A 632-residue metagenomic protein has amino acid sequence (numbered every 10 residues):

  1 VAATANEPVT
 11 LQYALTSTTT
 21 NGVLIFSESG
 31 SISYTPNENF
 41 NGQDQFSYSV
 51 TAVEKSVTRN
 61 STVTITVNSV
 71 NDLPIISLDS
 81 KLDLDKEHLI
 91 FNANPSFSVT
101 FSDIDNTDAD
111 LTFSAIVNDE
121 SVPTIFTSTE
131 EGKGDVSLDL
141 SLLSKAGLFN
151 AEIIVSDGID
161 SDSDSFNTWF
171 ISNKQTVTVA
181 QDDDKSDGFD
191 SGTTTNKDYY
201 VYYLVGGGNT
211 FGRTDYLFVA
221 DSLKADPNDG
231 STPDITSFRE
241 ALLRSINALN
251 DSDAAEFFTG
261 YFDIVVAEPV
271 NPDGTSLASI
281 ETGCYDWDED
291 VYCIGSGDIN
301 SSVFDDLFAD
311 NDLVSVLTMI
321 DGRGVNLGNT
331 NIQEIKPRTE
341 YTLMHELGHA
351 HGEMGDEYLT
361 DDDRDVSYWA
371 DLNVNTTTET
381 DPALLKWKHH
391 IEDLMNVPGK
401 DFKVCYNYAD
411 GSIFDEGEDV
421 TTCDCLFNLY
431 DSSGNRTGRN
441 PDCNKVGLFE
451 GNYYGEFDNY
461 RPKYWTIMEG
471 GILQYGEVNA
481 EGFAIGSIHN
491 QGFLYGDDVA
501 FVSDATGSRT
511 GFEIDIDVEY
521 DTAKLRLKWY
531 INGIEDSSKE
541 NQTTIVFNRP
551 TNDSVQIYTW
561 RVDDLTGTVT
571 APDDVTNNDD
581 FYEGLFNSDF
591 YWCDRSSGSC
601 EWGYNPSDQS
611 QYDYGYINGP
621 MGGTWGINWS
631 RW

Functional and structural regions predicted by a protein language model:
V1-E7, A52, V99-N106, V117 (+3 more regions): Extracellular acidic, Ser/Thr/Pro-rich low-complexity tracts
V1-T35, V63-N68, S102-S137, D164-N167: Surface-exposed or secretory-pathway low-complexity segments enriched in glycine-proline and Ser/Thr/acidic residues
G22, N71-I76, F493-L494: Proline-centered linker/hinge motifs at extracellular inter-domain junctions
G42-A52, G147-D157: A short beta-strand micro-motif common to beta-rich folds, especially ectodomain repeats
K55-V70, D162-Q175, D573-F581, F586-Y591 (+2 more regions): C-terminal edge beta-strand
I171-D310, G322, E334, E601: Propeptide-to-catalytic entry region of secreted or membrane-anchored zinc metalloproteases
G324-M344: Short pre-active-site segment immediately N-terminal to the catalytic Zn-binding motif
Y358-T544, R561-D579, N587-S588, S596-S599 (+1 more regions): Replace "(M1/M4/M9/M12/WLM)" with "(e.g., M1/M4/M8/M9/M12/M26/WLM)" and add "not limited to" to clarify scope
